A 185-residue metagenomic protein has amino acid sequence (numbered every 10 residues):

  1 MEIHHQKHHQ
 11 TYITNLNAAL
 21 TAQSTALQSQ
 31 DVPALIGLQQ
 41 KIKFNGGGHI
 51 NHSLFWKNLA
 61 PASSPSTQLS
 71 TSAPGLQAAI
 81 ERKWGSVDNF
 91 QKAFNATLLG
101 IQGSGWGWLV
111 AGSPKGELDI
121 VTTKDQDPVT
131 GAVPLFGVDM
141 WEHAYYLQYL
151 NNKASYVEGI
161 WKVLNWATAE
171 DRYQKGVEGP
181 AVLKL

Functional and structural regions predicted by a protein language model:
M1-L185: Feature for soluble, non-membrane regions of globular proteins
